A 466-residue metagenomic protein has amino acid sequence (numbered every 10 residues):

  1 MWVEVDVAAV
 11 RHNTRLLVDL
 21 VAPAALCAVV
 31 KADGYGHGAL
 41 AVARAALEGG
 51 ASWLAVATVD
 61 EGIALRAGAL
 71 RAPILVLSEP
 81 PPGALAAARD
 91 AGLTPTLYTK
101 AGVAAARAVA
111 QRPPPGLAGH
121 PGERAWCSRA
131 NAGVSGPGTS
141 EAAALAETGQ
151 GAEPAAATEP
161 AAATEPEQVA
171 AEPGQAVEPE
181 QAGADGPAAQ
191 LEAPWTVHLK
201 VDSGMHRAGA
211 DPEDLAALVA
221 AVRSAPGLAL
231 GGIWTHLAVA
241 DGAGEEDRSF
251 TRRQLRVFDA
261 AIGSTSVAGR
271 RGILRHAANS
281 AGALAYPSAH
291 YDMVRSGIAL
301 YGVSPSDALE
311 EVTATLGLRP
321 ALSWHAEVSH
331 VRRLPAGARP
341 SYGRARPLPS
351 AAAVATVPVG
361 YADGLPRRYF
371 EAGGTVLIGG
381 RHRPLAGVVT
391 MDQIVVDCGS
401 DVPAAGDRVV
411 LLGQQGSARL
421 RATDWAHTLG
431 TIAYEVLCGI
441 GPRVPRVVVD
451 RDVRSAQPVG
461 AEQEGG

Functional and structural regions predicted by a protein language model:
W2-V5, G466: Catalytic-site microenvironment of enzymes that process N-acetyl-hexosamine-containing cell-wall polysaccharides
V7, R11-V18, A43, G62 (+4 more regions): Generic structural signal for well-ordered alpha-helices, preferentially at hydrophobic/aromatic core positions
V10, L65, I233, V328 (+1 more regions): Residue-level signal for inorganic ion chemistry
R15-V109, W126: N-terminal active-site wall of soluble small-molecule enzyme domains
D19-V21, A67, A87-A88, L191-E192 (+9 more regions): Solvent-exposed alpha-helices and their adjacent loops that cap or buttress functional pockets in soluble metabolic
A32-E48, A108-T148, E153-P154, E159-P160 (+5 more regions): Active-site loop/helix belt of alpha/beta enzymes
V331-G466: C-terminal accessory subdomain/extension
